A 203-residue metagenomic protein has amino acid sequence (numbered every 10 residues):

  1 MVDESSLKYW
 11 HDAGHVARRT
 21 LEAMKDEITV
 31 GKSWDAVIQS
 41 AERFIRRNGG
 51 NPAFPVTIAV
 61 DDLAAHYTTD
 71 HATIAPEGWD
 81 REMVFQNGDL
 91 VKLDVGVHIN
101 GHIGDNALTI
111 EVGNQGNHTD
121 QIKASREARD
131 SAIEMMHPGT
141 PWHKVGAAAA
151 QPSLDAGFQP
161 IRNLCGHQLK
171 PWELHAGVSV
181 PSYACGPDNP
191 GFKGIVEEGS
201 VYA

Functional and structural regions predicted by a protein language model:
M1-A203: Active-site neighborhoods and metal-handling regions in enzymes and metal-associated proteins
